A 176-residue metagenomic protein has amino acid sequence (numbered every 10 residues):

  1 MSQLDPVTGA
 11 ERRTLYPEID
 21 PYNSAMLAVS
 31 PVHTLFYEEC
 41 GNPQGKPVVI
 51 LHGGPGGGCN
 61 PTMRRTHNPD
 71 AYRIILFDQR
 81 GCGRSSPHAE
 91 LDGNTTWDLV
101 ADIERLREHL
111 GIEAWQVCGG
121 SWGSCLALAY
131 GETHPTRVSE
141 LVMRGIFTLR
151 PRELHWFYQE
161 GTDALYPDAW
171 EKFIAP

Functional and structural regions predicted by a protein language model:
M1-M26: An N-terminal hydrophobic leader/cap segment in hydrolases
A28-P87: Conserved HGGG/HGGXW glycine-rich cap/lid loop of the alpha/beta-hydrolase fold
G56-G57, R105, S124, T148-L149: Active-site micro-motifs of SAM-dependent methyltransferase domains
P87-V100, R152-E160: Catalytic nucleophile-loop/oxyanion-hole region of alpha/beta-hydrolase and closely related hydrolase-like folds
W97-W115: Conserved acidic catalytic loop of the alpha/beta-hydrolase fold
V117-G119, R144: Short beta-strand immediately N-terminal to the catalytic nucleophile in serine-hydrolase-like folds
S124-P135, L141: Short glycine-enriched nucleophile-adjacent loop and the immediately C-terminal alpha-helix near the catalytic center
T136-P176: A catalytic-pocket lid/entrance helix-loop region that shapes and gates access to the active site across common
